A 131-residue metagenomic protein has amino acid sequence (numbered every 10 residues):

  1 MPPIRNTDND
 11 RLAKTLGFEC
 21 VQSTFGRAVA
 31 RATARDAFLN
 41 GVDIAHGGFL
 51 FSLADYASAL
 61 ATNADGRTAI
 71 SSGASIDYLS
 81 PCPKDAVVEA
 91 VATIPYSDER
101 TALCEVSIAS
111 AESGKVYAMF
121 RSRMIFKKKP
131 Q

Functional and structural regions predicted by a protein language model:
M1-G17: Extreme N-terminal tail/first-helix region
L12-A45: Catalytic strand-loop segment that frames the active site of acyl-thioester-processing enzymes
K14-L16, G26-A28, G47, T68-A74 (+3 more regions): A generic structural signal for short beta-strands and their flanking turns/coil linkers
R31-T33, V91, E105: Beta-strand residues in well-ordered beta-sheet regions across diverse protein folds
A32-A34, Y78, F126: Hydrophobic residues in beta-strands and at strand termini
L39-A59, N63: Compact, glycine-rich, soluble single-domain proteins
A59-E89, I94: Hydrophobic beta-strand-centered segment that forms part of the acyl-chain substrate-binding groove
C82-K84, T93-Q131: HotDog/MaoC-like acyl-thioester-processing domains
